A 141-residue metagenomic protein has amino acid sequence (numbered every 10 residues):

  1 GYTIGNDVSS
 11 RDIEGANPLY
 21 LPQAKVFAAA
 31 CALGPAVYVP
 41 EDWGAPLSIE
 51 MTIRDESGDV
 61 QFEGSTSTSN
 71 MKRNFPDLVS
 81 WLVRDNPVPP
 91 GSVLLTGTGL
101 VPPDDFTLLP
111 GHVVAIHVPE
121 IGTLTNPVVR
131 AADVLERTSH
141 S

Functional and structural regions predicted by a protein language model:
G1-T3: Short Gly/aromatic-enriched secondary-structure transition segments
R11-S141: Catalytic-pocket segment enriched in acidic/His residues
